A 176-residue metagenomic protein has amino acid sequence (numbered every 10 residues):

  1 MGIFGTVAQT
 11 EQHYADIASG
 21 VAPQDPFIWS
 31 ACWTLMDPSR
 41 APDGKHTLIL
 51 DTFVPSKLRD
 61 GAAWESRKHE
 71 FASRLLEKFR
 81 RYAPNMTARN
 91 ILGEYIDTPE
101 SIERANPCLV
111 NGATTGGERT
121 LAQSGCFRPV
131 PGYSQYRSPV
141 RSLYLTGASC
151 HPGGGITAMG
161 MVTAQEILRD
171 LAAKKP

Functional and structural regions predicted by a protein language model:
M1-R40: Mid-domain catalytic core of redox enzymes that form a hydrophobic substrate pocket/lid adjacent to a catalytic redox
G2-Q9, A22, A63, R67 (+2 more regions): Catalytic cores of large soluble enzymes that bind and process phosphate-bearing ligands
V7-Q9, W33-D37, P55, R119-L121 (+1 more regions): Short, glycine-/Ser/Thr-/acidic-enriched flexible segments
P23-A31, R81, N85-H151: A glycine-rich dinucleotide-binding beta-alpha-beta segment and adjacent secondary-structure elements that constitute
A31, D37, A41-L50, R137 (+1 more regions): Redox-cofactor-proximal catalytic regions of oxidoreductases
P42-R74: Conserved FAD/dinucleotide-binding core of flavoprotein oxidoreductases
K45, R67-L75, T114-P176: C-terminal structured subdomain/cap of oxidoreductase catalytic cores
